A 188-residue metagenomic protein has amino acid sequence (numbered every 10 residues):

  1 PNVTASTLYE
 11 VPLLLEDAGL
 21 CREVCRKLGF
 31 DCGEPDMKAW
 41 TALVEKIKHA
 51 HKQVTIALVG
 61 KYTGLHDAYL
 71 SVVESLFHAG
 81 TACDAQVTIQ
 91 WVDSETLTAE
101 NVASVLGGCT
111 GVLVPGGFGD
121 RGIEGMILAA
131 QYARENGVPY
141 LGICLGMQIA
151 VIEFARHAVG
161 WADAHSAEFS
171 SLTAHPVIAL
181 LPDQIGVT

Functional and structural regions predicted by a protein language model:
P1-T188: N-terminal beta1-alpha1 cap of cysteine-dependent amidohydrolase-like domains
